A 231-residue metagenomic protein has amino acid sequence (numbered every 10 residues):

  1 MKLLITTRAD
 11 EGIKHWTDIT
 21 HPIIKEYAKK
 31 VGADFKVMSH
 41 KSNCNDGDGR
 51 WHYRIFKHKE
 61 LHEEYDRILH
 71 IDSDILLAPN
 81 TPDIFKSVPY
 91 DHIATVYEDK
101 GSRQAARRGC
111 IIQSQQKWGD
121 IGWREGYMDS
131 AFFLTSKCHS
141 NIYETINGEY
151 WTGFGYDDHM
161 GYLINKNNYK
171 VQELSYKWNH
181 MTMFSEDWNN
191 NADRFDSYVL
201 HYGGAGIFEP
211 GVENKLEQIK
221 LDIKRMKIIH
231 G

Functional and structural regions predicted by a protein language model:
M1-F56, E60-D66, G203-F208, V212 (+1 more regions): N-terminal anchoring/stem segment of glycosyltransferases
I5, K36-M38, L69-D72, L77 (+3 more regions): A structural signal for short, well-ordered beta-strand segments and their strand-loop junctions that often border
I13, C44-N45, L77-P79, F85-K86 (+4 more regions): Short catalytic/ligand-binding loop motif for oxyanion handling, primarily in non-cytosolic enzymes, centered on
S42-D46, K117-G122: A short glycine/serine-rich beta->alpha loop
N43-I71, A78-D83, I93, M128-S130 (+2 more regions): A conserved donor-nucleotide-binding helix/loop in the catalytic core of Leloir-type glycosyltransferases
W51-Y53, R108-Q113, D187-F195: Short, surface-exposed amphipathic charged segments that create phosphate/polyanion-binding patches used for binding
L77-W118: Conserved donor-nucleotide/metal-binding helix-loop-beta segment in metal-dependent transferases, i.e., the alpha-helix
E125-L221, M226-I229: Catalytic core and acceptor-binding pocket of nucleotide-sugar-dependent glycosyltransferases
